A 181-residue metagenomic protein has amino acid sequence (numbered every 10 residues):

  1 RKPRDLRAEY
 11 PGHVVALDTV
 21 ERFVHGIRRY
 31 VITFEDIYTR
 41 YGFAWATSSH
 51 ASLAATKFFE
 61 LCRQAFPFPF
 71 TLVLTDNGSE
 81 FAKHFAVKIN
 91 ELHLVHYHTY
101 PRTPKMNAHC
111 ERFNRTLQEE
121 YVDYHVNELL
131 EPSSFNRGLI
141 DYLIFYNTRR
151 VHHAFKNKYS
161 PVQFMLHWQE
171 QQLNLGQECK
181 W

Functional and structural regions predicted by a protein language model:
R1-E35, Y41, L53-K57, F68-F70: Mobile-element integrase/transposase regions, centering on the N-terminal DNA-binding/Zn-coordinating module
R1-R7, K83, L92, E119-W181: C-terminal domain-tail junction helix/linker
D18, R40, D76, N107 (+1 more regions): Short, conserved catalytic/metal-binding motifs centered on acidic residues
R40-W45, Y97-T99, D123-Y124: Short small-residue beta-strand/loop micro-motif enriched in glycine and branched aliphatics
S48-S52: A short acidic/small-residue loop/turn micro-motif
F68-F81, Y159-P161: Acidic/histidine-rich, metal-coordinating catalytic segments
L72-N77, E91-H109, H125-E131: RNase H-like polynucleotidyl transferase catalytic core
H109-Q118: A structural motif
